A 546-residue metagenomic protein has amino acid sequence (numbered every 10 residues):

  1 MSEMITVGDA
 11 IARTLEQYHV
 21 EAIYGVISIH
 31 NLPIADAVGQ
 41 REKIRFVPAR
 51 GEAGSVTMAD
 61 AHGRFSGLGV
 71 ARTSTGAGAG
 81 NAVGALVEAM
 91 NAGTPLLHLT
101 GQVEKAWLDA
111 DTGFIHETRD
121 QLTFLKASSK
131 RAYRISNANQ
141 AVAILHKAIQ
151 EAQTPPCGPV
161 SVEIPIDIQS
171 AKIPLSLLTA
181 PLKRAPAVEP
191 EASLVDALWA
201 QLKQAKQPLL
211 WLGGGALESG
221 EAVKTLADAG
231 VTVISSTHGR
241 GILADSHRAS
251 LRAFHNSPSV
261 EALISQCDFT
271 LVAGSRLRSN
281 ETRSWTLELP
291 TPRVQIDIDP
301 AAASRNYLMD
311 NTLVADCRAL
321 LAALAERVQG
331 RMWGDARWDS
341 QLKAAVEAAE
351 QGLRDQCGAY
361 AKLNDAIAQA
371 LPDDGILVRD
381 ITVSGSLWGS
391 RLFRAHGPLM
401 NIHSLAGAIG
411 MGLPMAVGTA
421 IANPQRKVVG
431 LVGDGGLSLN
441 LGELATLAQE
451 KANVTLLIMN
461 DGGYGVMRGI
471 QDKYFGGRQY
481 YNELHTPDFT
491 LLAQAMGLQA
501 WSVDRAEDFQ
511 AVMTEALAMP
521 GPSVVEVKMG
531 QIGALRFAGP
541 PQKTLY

Functional and structural regions predicted by a protein language model:
S2-E3, N139, L175-L177, A200 (+3 more regions): Phosphate/pyrophosphate-binding active-site segments
G8-H19, V26-I29, I34-R41, Q341-T419 (+1 more regions): Active-site diphosphate/adenylate-binding microenvironment
A10-V20, A61-S66, E151-P156, L194-L209 (+5 more regions): Glycine-rich phosphate/diphosphate-binding loops that line cofactor/substrate pockets in enzymes
L32-W107, Q266-F269, G274-R278, S386-Y464: Thiamine diphosphate
R64, G214-V294, R394-R426, N440-L441 (+4 more regions): Glycine-rich, anion-gripping cofactor-binding loops and their flanking helix/strand elements in enzyme active sites
T100-A143, T237-D339: Glycine-rich, acidic loop regions that bind phosphate or pyrophosphate groups
W107-H116, S304-N306, T312-V314, R318-A322 (+1 more regions): Thiamine diphosphate
R119, K147, E151-Q204: Conformationally flexible catalytic loops at phosphate/diphosphate-handling active centers
